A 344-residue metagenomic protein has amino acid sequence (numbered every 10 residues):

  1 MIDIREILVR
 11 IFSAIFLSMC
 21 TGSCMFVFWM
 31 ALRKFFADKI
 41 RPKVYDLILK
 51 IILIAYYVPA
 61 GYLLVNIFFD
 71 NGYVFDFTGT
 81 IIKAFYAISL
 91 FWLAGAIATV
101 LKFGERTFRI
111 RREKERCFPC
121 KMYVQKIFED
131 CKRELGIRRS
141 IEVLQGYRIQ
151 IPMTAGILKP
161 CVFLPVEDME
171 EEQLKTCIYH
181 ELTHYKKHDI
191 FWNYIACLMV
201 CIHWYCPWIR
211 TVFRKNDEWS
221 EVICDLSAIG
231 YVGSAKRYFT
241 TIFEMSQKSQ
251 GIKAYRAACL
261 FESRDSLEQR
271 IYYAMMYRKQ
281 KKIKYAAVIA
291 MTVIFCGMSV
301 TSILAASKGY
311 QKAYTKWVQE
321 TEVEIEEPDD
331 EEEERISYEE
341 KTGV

Functional and structural regions predicted by a protein language model:
I2-L304: Membrane-embedded and juxtamembrane structural elements of multi-pass membrane proteins
L64-I82, I88, A305-V344: N-terminal, intrinsically disordered, polar/charged segments of Gram-positive cell-envelope systems that serve as
